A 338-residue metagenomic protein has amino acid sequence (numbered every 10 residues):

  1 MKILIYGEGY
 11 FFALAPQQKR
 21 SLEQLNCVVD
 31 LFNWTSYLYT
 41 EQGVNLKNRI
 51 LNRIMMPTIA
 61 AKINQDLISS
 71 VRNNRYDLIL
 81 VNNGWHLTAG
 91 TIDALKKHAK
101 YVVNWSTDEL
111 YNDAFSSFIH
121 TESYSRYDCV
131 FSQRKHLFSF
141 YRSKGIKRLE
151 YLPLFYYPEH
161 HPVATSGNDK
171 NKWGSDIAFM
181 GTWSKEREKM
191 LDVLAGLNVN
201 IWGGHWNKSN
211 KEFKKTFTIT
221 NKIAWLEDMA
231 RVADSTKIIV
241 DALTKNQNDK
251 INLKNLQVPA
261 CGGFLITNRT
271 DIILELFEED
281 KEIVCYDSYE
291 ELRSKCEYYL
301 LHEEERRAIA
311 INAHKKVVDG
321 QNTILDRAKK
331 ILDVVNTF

Functional and structural regions predicted by a protein language model:
M1-N74, N82-G90, S117-E279: Nucleotide-sugar donor-binding catalytic core of glycosyltransferases
Q17, D66, E291-Y298, N312-A313 (+2 more regions): Alpha-helical elements of Rossmann-like donor-binding domains used by nucleotide-donor carbohydrate transfer enzymes
W34, T107, L154, D287-S288: Active-site donor-binding loop signature of nucleotide-sugar glycosyltransferases
G84-W85, D108-Y111: Short glycine-enriched loops at secondary-structure junctions
L95-E109: Active-site proximal beta-strand in glycosyltransferases
I283-Y289, Y299-E303: Conserved acidic donor-binding segment of nucleotide-sugar-dependent glycosyltransferases
L301-D333: A charged, aromatic-enriched C-terminal amphipathic alpha-helix characteristic of glycosyltransferases across folds
